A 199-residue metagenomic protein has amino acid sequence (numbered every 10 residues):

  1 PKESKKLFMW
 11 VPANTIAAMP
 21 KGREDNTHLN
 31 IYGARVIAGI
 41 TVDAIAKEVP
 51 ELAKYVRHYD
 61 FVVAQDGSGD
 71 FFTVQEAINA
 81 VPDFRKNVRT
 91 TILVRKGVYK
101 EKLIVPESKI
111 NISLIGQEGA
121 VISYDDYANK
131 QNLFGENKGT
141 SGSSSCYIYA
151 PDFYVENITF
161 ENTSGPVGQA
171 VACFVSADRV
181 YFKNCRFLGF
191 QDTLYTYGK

Functional and structural regions predicted by a protein language model:
P1, N30, D66, R95-G97 (+1 more regions): Active-site-proximal beta-strand/loop segments in catalytic clefts of secreted hydrolases
P1-V56: Catalytic His-Asp segment of secreted/periplasmic serine-dependent ester chemistry enzymes
E24-V36, S68, F72, Y149 (+1 more regions): Soluble non-cytosolic domains of exported or imported proteins
F61-L93: Acidic Gly/Asp/Thr-rich repetitive segments characteristic of extracellular carbohydrate-active and adhesion proteins
Q65-G67, F72, R85-K86, I110-Q169: Right-handed parallel beta-helix/beta-spiral solenoid domain characteristic of secreted/periplasmic
F72-F84, Y99-S108, T196-G198: Short, T/G/N/S-enriched strand-turn elements that build extracellular solenoid repeat scaffolds
R95, P106, I115-Q117, Y149 (+6 more regions): Feature marks extracellular polysaccharide-active and adherence modules
Y99-V105, D125-Y127, L133-F134, T163-V171 (+1 more regions): Short glycine/acidic-rich loop motifs that flank beta-strands on beta-rich extracellular proteins
